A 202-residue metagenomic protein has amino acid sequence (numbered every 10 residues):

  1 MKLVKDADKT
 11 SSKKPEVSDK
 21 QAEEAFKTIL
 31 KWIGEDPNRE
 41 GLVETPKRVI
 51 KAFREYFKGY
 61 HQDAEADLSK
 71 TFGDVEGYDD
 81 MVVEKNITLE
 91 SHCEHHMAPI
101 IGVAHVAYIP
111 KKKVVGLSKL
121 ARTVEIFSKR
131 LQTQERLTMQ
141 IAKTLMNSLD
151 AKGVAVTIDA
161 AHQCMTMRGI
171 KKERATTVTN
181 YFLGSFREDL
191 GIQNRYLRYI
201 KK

Functional and structural regions predicted by a protein language model:
M1-K202: A domain-level signal for the structural core that forms small-molecule/cofactor-binding pockets and catalytic centers
